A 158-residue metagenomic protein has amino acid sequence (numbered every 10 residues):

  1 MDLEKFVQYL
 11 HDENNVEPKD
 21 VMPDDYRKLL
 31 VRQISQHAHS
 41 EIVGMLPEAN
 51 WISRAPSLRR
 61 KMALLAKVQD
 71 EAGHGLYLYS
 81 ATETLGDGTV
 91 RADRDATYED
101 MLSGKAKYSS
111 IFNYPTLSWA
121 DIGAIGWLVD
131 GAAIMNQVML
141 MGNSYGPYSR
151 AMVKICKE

Functional and structural regions predicted by a protein language model:
M1-F6, K67-D100: Conserved alpha-helical segments that form or flank metal/cofactor-binding pockets of metalloenzymes
M1-M22, L58: Extreme N-terminal leader/anchor segments
D12-V16, D24, N50-R54, L65 (+2 more regions): Metal- and O2-centered redox machinery and metal/ROS homeostasis
N15-S35, T97-G126, N143: Acidic/His metal-coordination segments adjacent to aromatic residues that form catalytic metal sites in metalloenzymes
P23, G44-A66, A133-S149: Helix-loop segments that flank and shape redox-cofactor active sites
Y26-H37, A55-H74, I122, P147-E158: Alpha-helical scaffold segments that form or flank carboxylate-/histidine-based iron centers
A38, G123-I134: Extended alpha-helical coiled-coil scaffold domains characteristic of the BAR superfamily
E41: N-terminal glycine-rich anion-binding loops that anchor highly charged ligand groups
